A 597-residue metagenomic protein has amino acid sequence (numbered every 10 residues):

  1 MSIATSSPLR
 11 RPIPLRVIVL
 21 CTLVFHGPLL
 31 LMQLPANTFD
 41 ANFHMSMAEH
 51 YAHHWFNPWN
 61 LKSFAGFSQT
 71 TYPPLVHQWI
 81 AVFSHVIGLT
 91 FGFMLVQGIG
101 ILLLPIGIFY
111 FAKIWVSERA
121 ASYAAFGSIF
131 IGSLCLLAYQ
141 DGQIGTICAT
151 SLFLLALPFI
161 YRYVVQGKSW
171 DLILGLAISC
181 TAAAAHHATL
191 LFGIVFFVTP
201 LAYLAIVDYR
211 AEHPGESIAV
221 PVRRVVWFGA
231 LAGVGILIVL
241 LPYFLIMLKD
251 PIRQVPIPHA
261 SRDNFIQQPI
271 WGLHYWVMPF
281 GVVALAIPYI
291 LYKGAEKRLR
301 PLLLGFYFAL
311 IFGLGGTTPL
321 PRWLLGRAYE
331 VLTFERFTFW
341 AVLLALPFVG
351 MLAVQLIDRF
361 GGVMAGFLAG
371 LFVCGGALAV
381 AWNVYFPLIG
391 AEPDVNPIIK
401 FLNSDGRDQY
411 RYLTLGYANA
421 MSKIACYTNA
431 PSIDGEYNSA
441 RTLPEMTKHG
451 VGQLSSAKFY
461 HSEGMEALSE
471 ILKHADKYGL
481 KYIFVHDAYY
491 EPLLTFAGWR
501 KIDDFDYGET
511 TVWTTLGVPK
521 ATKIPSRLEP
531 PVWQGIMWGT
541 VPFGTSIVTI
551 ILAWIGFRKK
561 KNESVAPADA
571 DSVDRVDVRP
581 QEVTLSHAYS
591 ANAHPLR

Functional and structural regions predicted by a protein language model:
S2-F401, K423-T428, T447-H449, H474 (+2 more regions): Membrane-embedded transmembrane-helix bundle of lipid-linked glycan/lipid transferases
L103, P393, L415-G416, E466: Residue-level recognition of alpha-helix initiation/capping sites
N403-M446, Y482-A488: Short periplasmic/luminal acceptor-recognition loop of GT-C membrane glycosyltransferases, typified by
S432-K481: Luminal/periplasmic acceptor-recognition loop/helix of membrane-associated glycosyltransferases
E491-L493: Internal alpha/beta domain cores that form substrate/cofactor-binding pockets in large enzymes and binding proteins
